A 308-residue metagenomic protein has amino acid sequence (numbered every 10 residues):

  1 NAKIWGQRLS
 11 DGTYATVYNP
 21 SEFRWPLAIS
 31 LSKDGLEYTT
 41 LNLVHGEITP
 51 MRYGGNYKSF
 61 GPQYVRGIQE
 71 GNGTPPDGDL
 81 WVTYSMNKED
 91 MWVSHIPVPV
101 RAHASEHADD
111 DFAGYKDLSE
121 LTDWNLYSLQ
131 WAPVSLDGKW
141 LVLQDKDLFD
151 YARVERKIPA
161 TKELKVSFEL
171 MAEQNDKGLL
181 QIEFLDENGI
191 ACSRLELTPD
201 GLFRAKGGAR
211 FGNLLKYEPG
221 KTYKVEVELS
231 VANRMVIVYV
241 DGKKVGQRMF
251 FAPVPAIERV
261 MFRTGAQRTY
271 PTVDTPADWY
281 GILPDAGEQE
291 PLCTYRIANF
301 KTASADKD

Functional and structural regions predicted by a protein language model:
N1-H45: Loop/turn-rich, solvent-exposed surfaces of beta-rich toroidal or solenoidal domains
N1-I4, G35-N72: Conserved blade-ending motifs and adjacent loop-strand segments that build the rim/top face of beta-propeller domains
R24-S30, K88-P99: Structural motif
K116-L141: Extracellular glycan-recognition surfaces and repeat-rich motifs
D137-A205, P291: Secretory/extracellular carbohydrate-interaction modules and structurally similar beta-sandwich "look-alikes"
V166-F168, G220-V231, V236-V238: Short tryptophan-centered beta-strand motifs in secreted/extracellular beta-sheet-rich domains of glycan-recognition
R204-E226: Short, aromatic/His-centered strand-loop micro-motif at the edge of beta-sheets
R248-Y295: Flexible glycan-contacting loops in extracellular carbohydrate-active proteins
